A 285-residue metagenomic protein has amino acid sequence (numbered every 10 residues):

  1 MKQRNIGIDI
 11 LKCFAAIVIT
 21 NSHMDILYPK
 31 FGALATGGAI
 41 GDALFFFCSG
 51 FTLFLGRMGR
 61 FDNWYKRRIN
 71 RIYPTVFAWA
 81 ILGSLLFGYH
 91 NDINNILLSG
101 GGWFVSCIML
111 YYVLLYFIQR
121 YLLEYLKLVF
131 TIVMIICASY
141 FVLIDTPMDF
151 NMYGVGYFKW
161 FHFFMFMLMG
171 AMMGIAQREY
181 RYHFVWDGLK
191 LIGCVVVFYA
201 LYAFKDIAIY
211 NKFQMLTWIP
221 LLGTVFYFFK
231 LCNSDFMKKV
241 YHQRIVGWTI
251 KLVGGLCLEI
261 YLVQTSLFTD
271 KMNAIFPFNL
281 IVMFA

Functional and structural regions predicted by a protein language model:
K2-N5, R57-R67, F117-V129, M152 (+3 more regions): Membrane-interface helix-boundary motifs at transmembrane edges
R4-G7, F14, I26, K30-A35 (+2 more regions): Membrane-anchoring hydrophobic segments
K12-A15, A39-F46, L53-L115, W186-V195 (+2 more regions): Transmembrane alpha-helical segments and their boundary/interface "anchor" motifs in multi-pass integral membrane
I17, F47-G50, Y111, G170 (+1 more regions): Alpha-helical transmembrane segments of polytopic integral membrane proteins, especially the permease/helical cores
I17-D25, W79-G88, I132-P147, L191-I207 (+1 more regions): Aromatic-anchored segments of alpha-helical transmembrane domains
K30-D42, I93-C107, I144-M169, L201-F228 (+1 more regions): Interfacial loop-to-helix transition and helix-capping segments at the boundaries of transmembrane helices
F45-F46, T52-L55, G83-R178: Hydrophobic alpha-helical segments with transmembrane-like composition
F161-F164, R178-F284: Alpha-helical transmembrane segments and terminal signal-anchor/GPI-anchor hydrophobic tails, characterized by long
